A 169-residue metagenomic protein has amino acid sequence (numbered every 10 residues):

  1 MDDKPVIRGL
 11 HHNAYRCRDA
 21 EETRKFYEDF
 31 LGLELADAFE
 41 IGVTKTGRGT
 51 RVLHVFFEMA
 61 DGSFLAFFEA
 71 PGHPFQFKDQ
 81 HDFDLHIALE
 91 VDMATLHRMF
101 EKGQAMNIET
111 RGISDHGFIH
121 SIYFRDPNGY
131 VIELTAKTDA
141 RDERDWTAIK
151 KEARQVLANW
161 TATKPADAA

Functional and structural regions predicted by a protein language model:
M1-P5: A detector for short, charged/polar N-terminal pre-domain segments
R8, D19-E21, D82, I87-V131 (+2 more regions): Vicinal oxygen chelate
H11-H12, H54, L65, H86 (+1 more regions): Histidine-centered active-site/metal-ligand motif
R16-F64: Core segments of cupin and vicinal oxygen chelate
A60-F64, G72, A94-L96: Short, charged/polar surface micro-motifs in flexible loops or helix N-caps
F64-F67, E133-L134: Short glycine-/small-residue motifs
F75-F77: Zn2+-dependent peptidoglycan hydrolase active-site motif and core
